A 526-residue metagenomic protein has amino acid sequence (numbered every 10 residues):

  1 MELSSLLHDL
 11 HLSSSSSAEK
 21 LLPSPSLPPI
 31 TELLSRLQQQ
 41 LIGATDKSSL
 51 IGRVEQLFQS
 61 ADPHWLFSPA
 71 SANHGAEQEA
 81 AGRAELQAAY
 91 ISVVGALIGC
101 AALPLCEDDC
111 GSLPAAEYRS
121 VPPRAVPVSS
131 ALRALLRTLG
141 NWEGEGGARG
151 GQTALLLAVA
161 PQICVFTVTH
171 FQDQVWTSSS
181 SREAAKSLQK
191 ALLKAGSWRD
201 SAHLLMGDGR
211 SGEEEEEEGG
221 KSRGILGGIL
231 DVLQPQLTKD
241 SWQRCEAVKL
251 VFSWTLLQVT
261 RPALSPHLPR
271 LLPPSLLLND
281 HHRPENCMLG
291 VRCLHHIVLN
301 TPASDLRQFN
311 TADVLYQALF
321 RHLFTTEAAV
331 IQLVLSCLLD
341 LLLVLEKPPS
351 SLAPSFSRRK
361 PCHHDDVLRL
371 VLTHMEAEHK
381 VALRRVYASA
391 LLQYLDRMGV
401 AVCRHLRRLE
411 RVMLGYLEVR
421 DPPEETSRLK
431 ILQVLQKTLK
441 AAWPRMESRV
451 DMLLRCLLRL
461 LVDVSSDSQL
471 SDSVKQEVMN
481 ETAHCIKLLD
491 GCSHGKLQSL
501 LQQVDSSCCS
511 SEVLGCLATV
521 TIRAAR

Functional and structural regions predicted by a protein language model:
M1-S17, K190, S211, D231-P235 (+4 more regions): Primarily eukaryotic
M1-Y90, A101-C106, R119, P123: N-terminal alpha-helical scaffolding segments that mark the starts of alpha-solenoid/helical-repeat architectures
E2, L21-P25, Q40-S49, A81-A84 (+16 more regions): Short coil/turn segments at helix-helix junctions and helix-capping linkers within large alpha-helical proteins
E2-L7, H11-T31, F67, R199-E215 (+3 more regions): Charge-rich, low-complexity intrinsically disordered regions
L3, L7, P23-L34, E79-V94 (+16 more regions): Core helices of alpha-solenoid repeat scaffolds
L33, A44-Q78, P122-G146, S181-S211 (+10 more regions): HEAT-repeat alpha-solenoid elements in large eukaryotic scaffold proteins
G82-E85, A89, L97, A101 (+7 more regions): Helix-rich alpha-solenoid scaffolding regions
A202-M206, S336, M452, G495-Q503: Long amphipathic alpha-helical segments
